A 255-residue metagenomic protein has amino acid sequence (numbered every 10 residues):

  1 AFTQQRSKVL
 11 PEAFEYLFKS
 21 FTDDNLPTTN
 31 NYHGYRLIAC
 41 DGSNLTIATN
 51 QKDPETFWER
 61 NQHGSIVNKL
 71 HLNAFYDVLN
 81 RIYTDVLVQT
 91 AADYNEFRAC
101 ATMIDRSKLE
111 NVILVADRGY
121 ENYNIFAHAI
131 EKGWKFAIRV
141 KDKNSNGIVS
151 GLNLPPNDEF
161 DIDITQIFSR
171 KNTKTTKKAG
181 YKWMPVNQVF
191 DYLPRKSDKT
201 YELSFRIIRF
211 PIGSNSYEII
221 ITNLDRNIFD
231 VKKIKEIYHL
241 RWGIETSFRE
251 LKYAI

Functional and structural regions predicted by a protein language model:
A1-S7: Major-groove recognition helix of helix-turn-helix-like DNA-binding domains
K8, E12-L17, T28-G34, S43 (+2 more regions): Single, function-defining residue in the core of a domain
R36-I38: Conserved beta-strand elements of the Class I
